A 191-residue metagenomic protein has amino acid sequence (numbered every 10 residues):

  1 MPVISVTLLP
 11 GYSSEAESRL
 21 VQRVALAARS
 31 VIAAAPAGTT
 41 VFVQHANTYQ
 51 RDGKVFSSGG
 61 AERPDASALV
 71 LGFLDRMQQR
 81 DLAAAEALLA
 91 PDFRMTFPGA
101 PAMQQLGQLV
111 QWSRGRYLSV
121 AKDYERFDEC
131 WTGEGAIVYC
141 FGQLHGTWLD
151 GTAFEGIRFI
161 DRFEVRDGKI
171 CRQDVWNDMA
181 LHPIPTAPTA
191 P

Functional and structural regions predicted by a protein language model:
M1-A68: A domain-level signal for the structural core that forms small-molecule/cofactor-binding pockets and catalytic centers
S5-T7, F42, R94, F141-H145 (+1 more regions): Residue-level recognition of well-ordered beta-strand positions that form the cores of beta-sheet-rich folds across
A27-V31, R76, R116-S119: Short alpha-helical functional segments enriched in proximate histidine and acidic residues
A28, F73, A84-E86, F93 (+4 more regions): Hydrophobic pocket/interface hotspot
S58-A87, P91, P191: Short, low-complexity N-terminal intrinsically disordered segments enriched in polar/charged residues
G60-E62, Q111-P191: A beta-strand edge to alpha-helix "cap/lid" segment located at domain peripheries
L82-E134: A solvent-exposed, acidic/Ser-Thr-rich amphipathic alpha-helical stretch
